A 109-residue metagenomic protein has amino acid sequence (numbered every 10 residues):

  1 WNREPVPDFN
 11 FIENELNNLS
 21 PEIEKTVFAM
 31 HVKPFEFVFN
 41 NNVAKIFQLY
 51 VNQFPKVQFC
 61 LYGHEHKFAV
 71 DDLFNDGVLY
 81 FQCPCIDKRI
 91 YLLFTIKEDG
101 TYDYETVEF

Functional and structural regions predicted by a protein language model:
W1-F74: His/acidic metal-ligating clusters that form di-metal
F68-F109: Binuclear metal-dependent phosphoesterase catalytic core
